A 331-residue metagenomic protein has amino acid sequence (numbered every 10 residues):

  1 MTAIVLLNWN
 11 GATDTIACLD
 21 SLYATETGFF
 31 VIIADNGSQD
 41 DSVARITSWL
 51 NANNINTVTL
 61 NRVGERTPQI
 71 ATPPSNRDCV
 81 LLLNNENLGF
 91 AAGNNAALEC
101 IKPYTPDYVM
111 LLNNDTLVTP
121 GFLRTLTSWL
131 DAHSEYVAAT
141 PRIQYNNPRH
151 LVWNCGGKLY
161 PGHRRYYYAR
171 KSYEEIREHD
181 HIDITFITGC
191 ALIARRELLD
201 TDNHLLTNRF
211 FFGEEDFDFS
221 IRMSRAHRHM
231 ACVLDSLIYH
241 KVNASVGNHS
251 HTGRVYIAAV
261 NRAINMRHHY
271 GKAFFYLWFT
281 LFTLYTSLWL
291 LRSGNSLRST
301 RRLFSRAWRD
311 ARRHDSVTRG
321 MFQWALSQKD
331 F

Functional and structural regions predicted by a protein language model:
G11-A24, A44: Short, well-formed alpha-helical segments that are part of the catalytic scaffolds of diverse glycosyltransferases
D20-F29, W49-N53: Short, acidic, metal-binding catalytic loop of nucleotide-sugar glycosyltransferases
D41, T116-W129: Acidic donor-binding/catalytic loop of UDP-sugar-dependent glycosyltransferases, especially processive GT2
G64-Q69, S75-N76, L81-I101: Glycine-rich, basic loop-to-helix element that forms the pyrophosphate-binding segment of sugar-nucleotide handling
S75, L83, A92, R124-H204: Acidic/His-rich active-site region of diverse nucleotide-sugar glycosyltransferases
T105-L117: Short beta-strand-to-loop acidic/aromatic patch adjacent to the donor-nucleotide binding site
T185-L205, R209-L237: A short, conserved alpha-helix in the catalytic core of glycosyltransferases
G253-N261, K272-F331: Non-catalytic, C-terminal membrane-associated alpha-helical segments of glycosyltransferases
